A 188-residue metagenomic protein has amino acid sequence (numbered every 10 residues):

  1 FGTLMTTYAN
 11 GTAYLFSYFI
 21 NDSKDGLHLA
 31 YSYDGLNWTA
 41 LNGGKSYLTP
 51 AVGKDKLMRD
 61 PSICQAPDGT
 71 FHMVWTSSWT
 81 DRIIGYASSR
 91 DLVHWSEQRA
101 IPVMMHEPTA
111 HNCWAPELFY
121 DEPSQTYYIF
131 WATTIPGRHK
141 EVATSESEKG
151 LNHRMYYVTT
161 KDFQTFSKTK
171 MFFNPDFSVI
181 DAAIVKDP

Functional and structural regions predicted by a protein language model:
F1-P188: Carbohydrate-active catalytic/glycan-binding domains of CAZyme proteins, especially the secreted or lumenal ectodomains
